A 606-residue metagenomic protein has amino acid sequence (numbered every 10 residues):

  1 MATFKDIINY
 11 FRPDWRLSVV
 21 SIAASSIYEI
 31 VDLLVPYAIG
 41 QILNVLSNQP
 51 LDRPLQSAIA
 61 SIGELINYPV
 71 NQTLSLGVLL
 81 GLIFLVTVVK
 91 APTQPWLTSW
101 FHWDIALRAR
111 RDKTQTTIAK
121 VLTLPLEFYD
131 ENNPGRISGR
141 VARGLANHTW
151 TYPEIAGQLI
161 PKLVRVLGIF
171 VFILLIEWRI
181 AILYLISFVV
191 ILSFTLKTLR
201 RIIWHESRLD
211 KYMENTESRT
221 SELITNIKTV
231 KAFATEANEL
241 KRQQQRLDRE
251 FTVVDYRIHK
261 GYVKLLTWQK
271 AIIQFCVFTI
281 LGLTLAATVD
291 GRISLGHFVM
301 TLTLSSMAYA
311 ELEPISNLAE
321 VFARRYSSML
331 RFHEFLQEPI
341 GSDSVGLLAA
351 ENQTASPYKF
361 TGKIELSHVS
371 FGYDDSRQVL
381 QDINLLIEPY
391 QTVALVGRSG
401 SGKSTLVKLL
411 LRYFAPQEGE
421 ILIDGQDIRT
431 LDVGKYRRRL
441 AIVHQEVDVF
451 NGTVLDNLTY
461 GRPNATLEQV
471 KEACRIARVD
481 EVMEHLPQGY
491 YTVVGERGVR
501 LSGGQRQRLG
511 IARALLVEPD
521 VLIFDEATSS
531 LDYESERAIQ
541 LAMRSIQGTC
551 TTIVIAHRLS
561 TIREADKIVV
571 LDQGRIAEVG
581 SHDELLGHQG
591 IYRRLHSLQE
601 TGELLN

Functional and structural regions predicted by a protein language model:
R16-Q41, L79, I83, H102 (+4 more regions): Alpha-helical segments in transporter systems
S18-E29, V89, G157-L209, G282-I293 (+1 more regions): Transmembrane helices of ABC transporter permease
V19-T93, L174-R179, G291-L295: Transmembrane helix-loop-helix hairpins at lipid-water interfaces of multipass membrane proteins, especially the type-1
V31-G40, N44, L79, F84-P134 (+9 more regions): Juxtamembrane helix-loop junctions of ABC transporter transmembrane domains
I83-Q94, F188-L192, L265-G282, L295-N317: Hydrophobic alpha-helical segments in the permease module
L126, R143-Y152, A156, V164 (+6 more regions): An intracellular "coupling" helix at the cytosolic face of ABC transporter transmembrane type-1 domains
K231-T235, A308-E338: Cytosolic ends of transmembrane helices, especially the final helix of ABC transmembrane type-1 domains
N352-N606: ABC-type nucleotide-binding domain
